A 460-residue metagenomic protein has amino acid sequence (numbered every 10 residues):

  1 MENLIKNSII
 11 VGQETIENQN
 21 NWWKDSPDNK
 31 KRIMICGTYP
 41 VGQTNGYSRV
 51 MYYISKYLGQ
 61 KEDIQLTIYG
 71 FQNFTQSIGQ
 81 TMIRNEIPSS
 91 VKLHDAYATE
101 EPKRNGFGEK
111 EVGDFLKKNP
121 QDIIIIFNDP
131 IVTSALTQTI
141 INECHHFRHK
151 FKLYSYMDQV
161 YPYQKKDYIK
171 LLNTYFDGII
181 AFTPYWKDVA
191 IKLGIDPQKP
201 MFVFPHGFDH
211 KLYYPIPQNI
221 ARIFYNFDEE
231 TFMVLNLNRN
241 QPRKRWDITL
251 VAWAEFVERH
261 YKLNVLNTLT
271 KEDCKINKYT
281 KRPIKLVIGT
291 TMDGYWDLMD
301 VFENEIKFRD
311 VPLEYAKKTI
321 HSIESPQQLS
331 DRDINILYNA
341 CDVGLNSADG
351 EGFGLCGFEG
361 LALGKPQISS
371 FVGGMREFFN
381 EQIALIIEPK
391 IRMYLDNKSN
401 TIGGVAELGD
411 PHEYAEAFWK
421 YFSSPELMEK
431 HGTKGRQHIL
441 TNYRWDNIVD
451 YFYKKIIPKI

Functional and structural regions predicted by a protein language model:
M1-T81, N119, D446: N-terminal subdomain of nucleotide-sugar transferases
E14-N18, Y213-F227: A short helix/loop element that forms part of the nucleotide-sugar donor recognition site in Leloir-type
M34-C36, D228-K244, L250-W253: Conserved donor-binding/catalytic core segment of Leloir-type glycosyltransferases
Y185, G207: Carbohydrate-associated surface elements
Y279-P283, T290, W296-I336: Nucleotide-activated donor-binding/catalytic signature segment of Leloir-type glycosyltransferases, i.e., the conserved
D349: Aromatic "clamp/platform" in nucleotide-sugar-dependent glycosyltransferases that forms part of the donor/acceptor
R376-K420: Change "using UDP/GDP/dTDP sugars" to "using nucleotide sugars
E413-E416, K420, L427-T441: A short, well-ordered alpha-helix in the C-terminal region of glycosyltransferases
